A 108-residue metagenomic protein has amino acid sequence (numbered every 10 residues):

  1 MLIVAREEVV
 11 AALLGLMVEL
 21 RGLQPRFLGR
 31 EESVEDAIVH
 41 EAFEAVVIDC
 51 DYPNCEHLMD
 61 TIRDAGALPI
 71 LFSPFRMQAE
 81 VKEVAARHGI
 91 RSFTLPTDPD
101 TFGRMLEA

Functional and structural regions predicted by a protein language model:
R6, F72-M77: Conserved active-site segment of CheY-like receiver
E7-F27: Two-component/phosphorelay signaling modules centered on CheY-like receiver
E8, G29-S33, D100: Acidic phosphotransfer microenvironment of two-component signaling modules
L16-V18, A37, T61, V84: Alpha-helical interaction/dimerization surfaces of two-component signaling modules
F27-A45, P53: Acidic, metal-coordinating helix/loop segments flanking the phosphotransfer/catalytic sites of two-component signaling
C55-L68: Short amphipathic alpha-helix used as the core "switch/output" element in two-component signaling
H57, F75-T94: Alpha4 helix (beta4-alpha4-beta5 surface) of REC/receiver domains from two-component response regulators
A79-V81, T97-E107: C-terminal output helix
